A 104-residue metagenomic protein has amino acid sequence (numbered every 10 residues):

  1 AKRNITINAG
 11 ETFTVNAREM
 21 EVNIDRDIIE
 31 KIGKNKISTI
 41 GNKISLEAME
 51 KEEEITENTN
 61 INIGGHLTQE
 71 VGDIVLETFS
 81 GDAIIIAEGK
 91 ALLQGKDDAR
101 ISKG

Functional and structural regions predicted by a protein language model:
A1-G104: Right-handed beta-helix
